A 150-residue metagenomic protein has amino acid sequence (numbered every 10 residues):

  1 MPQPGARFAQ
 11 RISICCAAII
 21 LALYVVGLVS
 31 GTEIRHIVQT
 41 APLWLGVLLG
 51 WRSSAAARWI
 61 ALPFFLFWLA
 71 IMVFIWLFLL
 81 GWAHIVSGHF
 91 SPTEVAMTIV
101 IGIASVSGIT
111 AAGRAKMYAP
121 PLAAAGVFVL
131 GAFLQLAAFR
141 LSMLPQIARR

Functional and structural regions predicted by a protein language model:
M1-P4, A18-G31, H84-H89: Short juxtamembrane and helix-loop transition motifs at transmembrane-helix boundaries in membrane proteins
R7-Y24, A61, A125-A132: Alpha-helical transmembrane segments
A18-L23, A41-L48: Hydrophobic, membrane-inserted alpha-helices
T32-L45, H89-I103: Alpha-helical transmembrane segments of polytopic membrane proteins
L49-L62, G113-A119: Membrane-helix interface "capping/anchor" motifs
L69-G102: C-terminal halves and exits of single transmembrane alpha-helices
L80-P92, V106-A125: Membrane-helix boundary connector in multi-pass membrane proteins
F133-R150: Juxtamembrane boundary at the C-terminal end of a transmembrane helix
